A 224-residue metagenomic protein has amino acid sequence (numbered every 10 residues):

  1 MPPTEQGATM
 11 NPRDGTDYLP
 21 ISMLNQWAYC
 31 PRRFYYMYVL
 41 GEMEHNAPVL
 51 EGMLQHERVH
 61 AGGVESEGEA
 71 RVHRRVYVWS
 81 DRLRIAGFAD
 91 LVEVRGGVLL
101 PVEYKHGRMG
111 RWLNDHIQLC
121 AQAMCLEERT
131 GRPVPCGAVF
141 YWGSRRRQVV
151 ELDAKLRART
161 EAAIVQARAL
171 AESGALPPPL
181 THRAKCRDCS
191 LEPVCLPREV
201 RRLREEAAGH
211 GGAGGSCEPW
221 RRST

Functional and structural regions predicted by a protein language model:
M1-P101, C217-T224: Metal-dependent nuclease catalytic cores that hydrolyze phosphodiester bonds in DNA/RNA, characterized by
I21, Q166-R187: Immediate flanking context of iron-sulfur cluster ligation sites
I21, R32-R33, R157, I164 (+2 more regions): Alpha-helix initiation and N-capping motif
Y38-V39, C195-E199, L203-E206: Extracellular/mature segments of secreted proteins
W79-G87, V92-A175, L191-P193: Nucleic-acid nuclease catalytic cores
A184-P197: Local cysteine-cluster metal-coordination motifs and their immediate loop/turn environment, predominantly Fe-S cluster
R201-T224: Short microdomains enriched in Cys/His and/or Lys/Arg
